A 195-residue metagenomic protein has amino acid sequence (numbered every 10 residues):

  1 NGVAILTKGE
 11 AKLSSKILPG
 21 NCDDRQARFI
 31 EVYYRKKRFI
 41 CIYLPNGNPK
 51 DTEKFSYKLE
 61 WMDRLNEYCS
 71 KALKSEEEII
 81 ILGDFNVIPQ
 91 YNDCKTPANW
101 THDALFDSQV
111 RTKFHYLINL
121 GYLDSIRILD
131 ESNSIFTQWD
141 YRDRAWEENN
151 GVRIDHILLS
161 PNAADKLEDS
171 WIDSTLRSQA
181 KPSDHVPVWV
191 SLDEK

Functional and structural regions predicted by a protein language model:
N1-P49: Structured beta-strand-rich core segments of catalytic domains in phosphoester-bond hydrolases
N1-S14, N133, A145-K166, L192-D193: Conserved beta strand-loop-helix elements of the APE1-like EEP
N1-V3, Q26-E31, R153-D155, S183-W189: Short hydrophobic/aromatic beta-strand or adjacent loop that forms the aromatic wall/cage of a ligand/substrate-binding
A11-N21, L123-I126, K166-I172: Short secondary-structure junctions
G20, P45-M62, A98-D103: Surface-exposed cleft-lining segments at the edges of enzyme active sites
G20-N21, W146-N149, S178: Short Gly/Pro-enriched turn/cap motifs at secondary-structure boundaries
W61-I154: Metal-dependent phosphoesterases centered on the DNase I-like endonuclease/exonuclease/phosphatase
W171-K195: Surface polyanion/phosphate-binding segment centered on an Asp-His-Pro turn
